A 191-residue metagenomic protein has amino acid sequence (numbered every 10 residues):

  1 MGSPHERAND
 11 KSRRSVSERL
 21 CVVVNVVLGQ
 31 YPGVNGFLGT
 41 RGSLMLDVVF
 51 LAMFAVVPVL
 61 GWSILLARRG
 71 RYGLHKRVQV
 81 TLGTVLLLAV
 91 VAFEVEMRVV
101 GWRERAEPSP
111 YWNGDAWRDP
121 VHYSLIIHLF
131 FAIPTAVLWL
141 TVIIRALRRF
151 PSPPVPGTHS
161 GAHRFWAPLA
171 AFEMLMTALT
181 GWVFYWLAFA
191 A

Functional and structural regions predicted by a protein language model:
K11, S15-A191: Alpha-helical membrane insertion/targeting regions
